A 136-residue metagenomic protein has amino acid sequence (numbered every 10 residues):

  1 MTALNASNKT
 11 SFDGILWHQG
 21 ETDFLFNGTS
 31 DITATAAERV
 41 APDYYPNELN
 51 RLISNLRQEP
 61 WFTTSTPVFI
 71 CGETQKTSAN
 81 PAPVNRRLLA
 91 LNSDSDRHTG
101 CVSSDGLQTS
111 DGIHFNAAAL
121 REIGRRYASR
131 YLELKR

Functional and structural regions predicted by a protein language model:
M1-R136: Cell-envelope and extracellular/periplasmic
